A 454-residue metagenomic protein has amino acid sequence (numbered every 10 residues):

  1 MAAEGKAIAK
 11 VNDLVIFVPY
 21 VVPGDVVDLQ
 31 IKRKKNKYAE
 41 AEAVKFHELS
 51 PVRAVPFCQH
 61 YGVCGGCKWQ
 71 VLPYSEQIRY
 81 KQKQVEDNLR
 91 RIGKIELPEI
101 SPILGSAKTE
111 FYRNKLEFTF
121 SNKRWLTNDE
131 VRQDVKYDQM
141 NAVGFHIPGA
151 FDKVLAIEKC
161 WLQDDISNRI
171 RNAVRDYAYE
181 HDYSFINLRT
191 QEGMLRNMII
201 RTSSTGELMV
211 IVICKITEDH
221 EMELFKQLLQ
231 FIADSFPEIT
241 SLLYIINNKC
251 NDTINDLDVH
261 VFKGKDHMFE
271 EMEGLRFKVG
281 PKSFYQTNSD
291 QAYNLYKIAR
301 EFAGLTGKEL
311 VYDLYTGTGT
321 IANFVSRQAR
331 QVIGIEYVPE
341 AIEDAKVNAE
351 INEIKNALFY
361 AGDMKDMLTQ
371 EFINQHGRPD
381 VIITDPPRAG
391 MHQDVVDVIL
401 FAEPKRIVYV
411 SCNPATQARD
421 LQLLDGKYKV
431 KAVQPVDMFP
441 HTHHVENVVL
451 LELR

Functional and structural regions predicted by a protein language model:
M1-H60, L358, K365-D366: Terminal RNA-binding accessory module
A3-E4, D219-R454: Rossmann-like S-adenosyl-L-methionine
A7-N12, G144-I147, I211-I213, A345: Short, acidic/hydrophobic/Gly-rich beta-strand patch recurrent on exposed beta strands that often constitutes part
G24, Q163, N288: Short, conserved phosphate/pyrophosphate- and ester-handling motifs at nucleotide-, phospho-/glycolipid
K45-V55, G62-S184, E218: Extended interfacial segments that mediate partner engagement and assembly in macromolecular machines
S101-K108, L188, L195-N197, P435-M438: Short, solvent-exposed loop/turn elements at beta->coil junctions and helix N-caps that rim active or binding pockets
I200, G206-K215, R276-G280: Short, aliphatic-rich beta-strand segments
